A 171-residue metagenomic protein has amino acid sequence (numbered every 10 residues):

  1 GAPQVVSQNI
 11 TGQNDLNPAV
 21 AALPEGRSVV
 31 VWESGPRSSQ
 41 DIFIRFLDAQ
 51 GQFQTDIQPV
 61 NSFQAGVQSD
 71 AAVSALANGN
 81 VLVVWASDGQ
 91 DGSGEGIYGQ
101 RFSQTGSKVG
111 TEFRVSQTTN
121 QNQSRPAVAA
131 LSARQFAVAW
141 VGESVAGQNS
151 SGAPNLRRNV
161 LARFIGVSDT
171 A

Functional and structural regions predicted by a protein language model:
G1-A171: Extracellular, repeat-based ectodomains that mediate carbohydrate processing or recognition
